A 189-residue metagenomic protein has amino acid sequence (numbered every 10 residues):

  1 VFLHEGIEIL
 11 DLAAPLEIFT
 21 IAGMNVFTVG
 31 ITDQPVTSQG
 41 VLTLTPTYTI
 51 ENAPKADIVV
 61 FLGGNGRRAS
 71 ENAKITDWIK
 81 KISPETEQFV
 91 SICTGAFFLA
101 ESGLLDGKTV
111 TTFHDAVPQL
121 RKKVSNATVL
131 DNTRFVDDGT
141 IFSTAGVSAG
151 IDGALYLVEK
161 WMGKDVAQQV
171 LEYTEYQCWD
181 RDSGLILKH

Functional and structural regions predicted by a protein language model:
V1-F89, A96-E101, D106-G107, P118-N132 (+1 more regions): Extended, subdomain-level signal for the structured scaffold at the beginning of enzyme domains
H114-A116: Gly/Ser/Thr-rich active-site loops/lids in small-molecule metabolic enzymes that frequently grip phosphoryl groups
R134-D138: Short linear capping/connector segments at secondary-structure termini
G139-G146: A short glycine-threonine-serine/GTX helix/turn-capping micro-motif
A149: Divalent-metal (often Zn2+) His-rich catalytic cores of metallo-beta-lactamase-fold enzymes
